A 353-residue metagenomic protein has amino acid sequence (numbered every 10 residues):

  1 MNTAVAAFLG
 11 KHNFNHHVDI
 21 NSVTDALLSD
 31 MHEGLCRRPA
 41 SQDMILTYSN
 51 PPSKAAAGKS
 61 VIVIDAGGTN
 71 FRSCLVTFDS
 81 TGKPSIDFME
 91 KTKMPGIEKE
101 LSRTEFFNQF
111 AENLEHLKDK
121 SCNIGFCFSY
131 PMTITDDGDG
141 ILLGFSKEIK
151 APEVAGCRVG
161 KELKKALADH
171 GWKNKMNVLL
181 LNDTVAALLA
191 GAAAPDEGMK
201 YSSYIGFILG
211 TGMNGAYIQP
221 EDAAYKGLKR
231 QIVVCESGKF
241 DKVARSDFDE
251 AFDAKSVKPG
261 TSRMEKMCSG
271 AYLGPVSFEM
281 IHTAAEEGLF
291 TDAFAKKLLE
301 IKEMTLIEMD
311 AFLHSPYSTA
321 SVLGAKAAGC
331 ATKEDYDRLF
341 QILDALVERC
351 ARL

Functional and structural regions predicted by a protein language model:
M1-C122, A168, A193-A194, E250-L353: ATP-binding/phosphotransfer module of carbohydrate and carboxylate kinases, centering on a glycine-rich
N15-S49, L179, Y201-I205, D222 (+1 more regions): Small-residue (GG/TT-enriched) beta-loop-alpha framework at ligand/catalytic clefts
K59-D65, N123-G125, N177-L179, Y204-I208 (+2 more regions): Short glycine-aspartate micro-motif
I64-R72, S129, T184-V185, F207-G212: A short acidic Gly-Thr/Ser loop motif
F71, P131-T135, M213-A216, K242: Short, acidic Gly/Pro/Ser/Thr-rich loop/turn segments
C74-V76, D137-G138, I218-Q219: Short, solvent-exposed loop/turn and secondary-structure capping segments
K83-P84, E148-V154, L188-F278, H282: Glycine-rich phosphate-binding loop of actin/hexokinase-like ATP-binding domains
K91-N108, M132-I205, G227-A244: Glycine-rich phosphate-binding loop and adjoining helix at the ATP-binding site of ATP-dependent phosphoryl-transfer
